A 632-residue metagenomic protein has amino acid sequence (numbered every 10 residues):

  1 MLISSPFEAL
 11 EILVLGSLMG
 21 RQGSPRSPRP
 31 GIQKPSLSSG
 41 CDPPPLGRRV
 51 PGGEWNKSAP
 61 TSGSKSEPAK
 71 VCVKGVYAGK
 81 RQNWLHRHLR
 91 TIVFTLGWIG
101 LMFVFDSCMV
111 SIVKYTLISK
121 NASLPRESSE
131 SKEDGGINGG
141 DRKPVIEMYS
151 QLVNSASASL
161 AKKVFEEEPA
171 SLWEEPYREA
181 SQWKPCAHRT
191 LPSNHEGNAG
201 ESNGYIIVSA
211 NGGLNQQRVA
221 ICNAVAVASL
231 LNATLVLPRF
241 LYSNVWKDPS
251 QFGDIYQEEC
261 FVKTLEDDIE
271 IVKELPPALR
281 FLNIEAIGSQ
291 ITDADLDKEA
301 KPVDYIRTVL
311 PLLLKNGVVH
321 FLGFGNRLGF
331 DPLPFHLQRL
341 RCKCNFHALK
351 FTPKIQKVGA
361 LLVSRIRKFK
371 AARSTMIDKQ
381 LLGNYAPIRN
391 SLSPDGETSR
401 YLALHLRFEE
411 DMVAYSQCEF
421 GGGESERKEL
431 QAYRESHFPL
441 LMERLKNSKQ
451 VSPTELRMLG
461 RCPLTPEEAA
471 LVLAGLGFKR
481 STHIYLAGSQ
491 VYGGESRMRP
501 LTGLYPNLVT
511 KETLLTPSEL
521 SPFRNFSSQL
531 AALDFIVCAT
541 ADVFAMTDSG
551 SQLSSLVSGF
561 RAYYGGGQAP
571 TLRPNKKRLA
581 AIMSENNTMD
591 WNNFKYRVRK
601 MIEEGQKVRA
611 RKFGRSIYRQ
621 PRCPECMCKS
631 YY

Functional and structural regions predicted by a protein language model:
L2-Y632: N-terminal targeting/anchoring "stem" of glycan-biosynthesis enzymes
